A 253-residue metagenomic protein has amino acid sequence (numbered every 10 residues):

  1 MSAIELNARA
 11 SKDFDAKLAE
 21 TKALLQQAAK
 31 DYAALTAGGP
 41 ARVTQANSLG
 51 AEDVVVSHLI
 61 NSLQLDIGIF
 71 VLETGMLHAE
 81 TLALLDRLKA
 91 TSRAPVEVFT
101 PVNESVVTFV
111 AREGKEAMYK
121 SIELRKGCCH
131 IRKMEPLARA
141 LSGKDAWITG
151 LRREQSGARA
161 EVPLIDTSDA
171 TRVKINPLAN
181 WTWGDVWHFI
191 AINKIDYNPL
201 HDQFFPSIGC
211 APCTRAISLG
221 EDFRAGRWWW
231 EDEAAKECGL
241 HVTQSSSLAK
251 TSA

Functional and structural regions predicted by a protein language model:
S2-A253: Nucleotide-activated chemistry modules centered on ATP-dependent adenylation/adenylyltransferase
